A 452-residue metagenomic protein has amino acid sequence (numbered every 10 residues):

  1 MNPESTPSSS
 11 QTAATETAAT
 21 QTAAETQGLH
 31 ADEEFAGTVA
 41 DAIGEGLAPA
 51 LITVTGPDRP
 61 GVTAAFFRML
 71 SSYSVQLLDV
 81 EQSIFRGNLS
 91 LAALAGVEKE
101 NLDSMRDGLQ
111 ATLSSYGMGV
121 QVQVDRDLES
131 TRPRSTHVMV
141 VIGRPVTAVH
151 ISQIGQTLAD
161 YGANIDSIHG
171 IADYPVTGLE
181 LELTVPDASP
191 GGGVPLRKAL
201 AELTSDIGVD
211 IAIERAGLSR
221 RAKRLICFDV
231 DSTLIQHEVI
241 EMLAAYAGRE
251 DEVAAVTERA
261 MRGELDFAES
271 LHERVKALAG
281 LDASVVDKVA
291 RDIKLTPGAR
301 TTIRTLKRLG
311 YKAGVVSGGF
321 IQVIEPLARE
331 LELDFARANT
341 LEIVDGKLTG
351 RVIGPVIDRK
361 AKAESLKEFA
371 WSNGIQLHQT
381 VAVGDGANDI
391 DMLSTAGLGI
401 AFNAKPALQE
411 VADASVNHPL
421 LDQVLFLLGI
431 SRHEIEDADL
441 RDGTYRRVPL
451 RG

Functional and structural regions predicted by a protein language model:
N2-A13, T20-K223: A conserved regulatory-domain signal marking ACT and ACT-like small-molecule sensing domains and adjacent regulatory
T6, Q11-T22, L29-F35, E238-V239 (+1 more regions): A short, highly charged, low-complexity intrinsically disordered segment
P57, G61, E100, S104 (+9 more regions): Conserved active-site and cofactor/substrate-binding residues in soluble primary-metabolism enzymes
V62-T63, H150-S152, L234-H237, D389-M392: Short glycine/serine/threonine-rich phosphate/pyrophosphate-binding segments that cradle anionic phosphate groups
V124-S130, I211, R215-R224, T257-A283 (+2 more regions): Long, charged amphipathic helices and adjacent flexible linkers at domain junctions
A222-A268: Active-site neighborhood of HAD-like aspartate-dependent phosphohydrolases
G280-L398, F402-G452: C-terminal cap/substrate-recognition subdomain and adjoining C-terminal extension of metal-dependent phosphatase-like
